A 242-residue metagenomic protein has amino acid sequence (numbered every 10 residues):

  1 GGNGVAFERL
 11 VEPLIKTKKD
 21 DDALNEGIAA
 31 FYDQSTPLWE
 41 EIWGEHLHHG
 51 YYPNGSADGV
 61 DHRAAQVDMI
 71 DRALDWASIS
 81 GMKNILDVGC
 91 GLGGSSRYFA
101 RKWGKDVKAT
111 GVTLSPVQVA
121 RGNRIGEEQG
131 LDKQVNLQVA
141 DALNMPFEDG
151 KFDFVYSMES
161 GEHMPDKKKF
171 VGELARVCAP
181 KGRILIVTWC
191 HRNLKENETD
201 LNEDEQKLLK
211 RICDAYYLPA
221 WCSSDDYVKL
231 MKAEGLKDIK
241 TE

Functional and structural regions predicted by a protein language model:
G1-E41: N-terminal auxiliary segments of SAM/dcSAM-dependent transferases
H46-S56, V60-K83: Conserved alpha-helix/loop element of class I SAM-dependent methyltransferases that forms part of the SAM/SAH-binding
N84-L86, L92-N144: Class I SAM-dependent methyltransferase SAM/SAH-binding core
L143-V155: A short acidic, Gly/Pro-enriched loop at the edge of an enzyme's catalytic core that lines a small-molecule cofactor
D153-D166: A short SAM/SAH-binding and catalytic strip from SAM-dependent methyltransferases
K168-R183: A short glycine-rich, Lys/Arg-flanked "PGG" loop and its adjoining helix->strand segment in the class I
E198-E242: Substrate-binding/catalytic lobe of Class I Rossmann-like enzymes that use SAM or dcSAM, i.e., the mid-to-C-terminal
